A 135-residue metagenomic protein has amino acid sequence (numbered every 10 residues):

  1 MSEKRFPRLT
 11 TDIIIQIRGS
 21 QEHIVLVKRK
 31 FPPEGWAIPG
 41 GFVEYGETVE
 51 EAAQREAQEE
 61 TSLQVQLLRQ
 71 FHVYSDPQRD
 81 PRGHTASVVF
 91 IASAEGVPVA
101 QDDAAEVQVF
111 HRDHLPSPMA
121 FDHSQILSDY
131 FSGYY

Functional and structural regions predicted by a protein language model:
M1-I24, I91: Conserved N-terminal beta-strand and adjoining loop/helix that marks the start of the Nudix/MutT-like hydrolase domain
R5-P7, E34, H84-A86: Residue-level preference for beta-strand/loop junctions
I17, Y74-P98, Y130, Y134: Active-site-adjacent beta-strand/loop module that shapes the phosphate/pyrophosphate-binding cleft
Q21-E60: Conserved Nudix-box catalytic region and its N-terminal flanking loop in Nudix hydrolases and closely related
F31, V43, Y74, A94 (+1 more regions): Hydrophobic pocket-lining residues within nucleotide cofactor-binding pockets
G41, R55-E56, L68, F110-D113: Structural detector for helix-capping/boundary residues
L63-H72: A short coil-to-beta-strand element that immediately follows conserved catalytic motifs
V89-I91, V99-S132: NUDIX/MutT-family hydrolases
